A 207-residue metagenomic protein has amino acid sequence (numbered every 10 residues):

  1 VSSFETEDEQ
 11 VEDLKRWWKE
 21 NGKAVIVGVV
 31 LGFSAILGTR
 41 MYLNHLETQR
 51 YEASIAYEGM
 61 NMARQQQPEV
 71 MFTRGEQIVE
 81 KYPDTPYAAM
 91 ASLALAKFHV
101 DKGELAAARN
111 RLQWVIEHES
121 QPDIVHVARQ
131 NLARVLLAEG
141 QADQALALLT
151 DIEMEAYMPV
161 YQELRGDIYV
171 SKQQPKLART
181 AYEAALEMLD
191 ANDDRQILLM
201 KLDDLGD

Functional and structural regions predicted by a protein language model:
V1-L31: N-terminal positive-inside, membrane-proximal cytosolic segments immediately preceding the first
A24, E80-A88, K102, I116-V125 (+2 more regions): Short solvent-exposed coil/turn linkers within tandem alpha-helical repeat scaffolds
P68-E69, L105, A142, P175: TPR-repeat structural position
